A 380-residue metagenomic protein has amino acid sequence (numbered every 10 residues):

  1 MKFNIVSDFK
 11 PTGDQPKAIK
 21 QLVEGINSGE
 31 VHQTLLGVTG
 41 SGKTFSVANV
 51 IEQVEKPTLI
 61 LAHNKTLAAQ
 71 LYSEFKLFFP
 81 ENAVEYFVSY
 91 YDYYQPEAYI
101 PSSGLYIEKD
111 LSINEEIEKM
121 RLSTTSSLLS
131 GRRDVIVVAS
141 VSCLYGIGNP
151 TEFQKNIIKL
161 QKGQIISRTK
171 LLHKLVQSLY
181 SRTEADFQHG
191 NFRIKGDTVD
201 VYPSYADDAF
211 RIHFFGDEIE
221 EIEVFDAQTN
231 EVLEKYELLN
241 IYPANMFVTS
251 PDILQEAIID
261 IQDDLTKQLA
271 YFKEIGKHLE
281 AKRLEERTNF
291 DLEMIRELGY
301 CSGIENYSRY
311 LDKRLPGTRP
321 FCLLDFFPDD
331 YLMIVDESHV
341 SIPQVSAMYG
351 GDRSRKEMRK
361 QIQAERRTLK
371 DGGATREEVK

Functional and structural regions predicted by a protein language model:
M1-K380: ASCE RecA-like P-loop NTPase motor cores that couple ATP hydrolysis to mechanical translocation on nucleic acids
